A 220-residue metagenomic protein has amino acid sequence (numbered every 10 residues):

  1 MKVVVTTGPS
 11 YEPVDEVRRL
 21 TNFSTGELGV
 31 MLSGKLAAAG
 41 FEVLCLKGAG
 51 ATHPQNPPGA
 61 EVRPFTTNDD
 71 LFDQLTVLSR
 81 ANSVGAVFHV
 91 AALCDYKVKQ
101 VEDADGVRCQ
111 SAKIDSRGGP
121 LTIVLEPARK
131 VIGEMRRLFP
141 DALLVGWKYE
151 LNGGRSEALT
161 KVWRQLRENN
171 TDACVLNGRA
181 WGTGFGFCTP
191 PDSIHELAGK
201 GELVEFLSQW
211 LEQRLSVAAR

Functional and structural regions predicted by a protein language model:
M1-R220: A cross-family phosphate/adenosyl-ligand binding-site feature
